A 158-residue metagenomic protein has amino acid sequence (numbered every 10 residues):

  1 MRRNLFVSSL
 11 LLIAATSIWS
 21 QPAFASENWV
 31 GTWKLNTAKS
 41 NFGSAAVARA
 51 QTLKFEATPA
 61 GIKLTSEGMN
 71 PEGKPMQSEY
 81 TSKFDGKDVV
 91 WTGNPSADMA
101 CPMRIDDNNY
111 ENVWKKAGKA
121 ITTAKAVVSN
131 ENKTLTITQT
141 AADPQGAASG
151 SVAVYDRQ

Functional and structural regions predicted by a protein language model:
M1-L10: Bacterial N-terminal signal peptides that target proteins for export
A15-P22: C-terminal segment of classical bacterial N-terminal signal peptides
P22-Q158: Hydrophobic small-molecule pocket/channel-lining residues, especially in calycin-type beta-barrels
